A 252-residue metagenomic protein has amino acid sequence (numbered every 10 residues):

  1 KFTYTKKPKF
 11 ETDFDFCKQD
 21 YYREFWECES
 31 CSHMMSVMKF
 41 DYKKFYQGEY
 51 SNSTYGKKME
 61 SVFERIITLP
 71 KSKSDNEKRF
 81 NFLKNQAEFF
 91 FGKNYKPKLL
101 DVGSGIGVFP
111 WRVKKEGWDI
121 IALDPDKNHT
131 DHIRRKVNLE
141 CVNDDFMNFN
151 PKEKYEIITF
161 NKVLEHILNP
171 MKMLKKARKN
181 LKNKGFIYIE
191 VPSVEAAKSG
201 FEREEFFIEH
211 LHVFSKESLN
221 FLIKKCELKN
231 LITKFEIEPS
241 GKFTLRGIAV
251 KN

Functional and structural regions predicted by a protein language model:
K1, K216-K234, K251: A SAM-dependent methyltransferase catalytic signature shared across enzymes that methylate proteins
K1-N161, M171-L174, K234-E236, K242-N252: Conserved N-terminal segment of class I S-adenosyl-L-methionine
K7-F10, I189-L222: Short, glycine-/aromatic-enriched active-site segment of Class I SAM-dependent methyltransferases
I120, I187-I189: Hydrophobic/aromatic residues located in beta-strands of well-ordered beta-sheets within soluble catalytic
K162-H166: A short His-aromatic
L168-K172, S199: Short N-terminal helix/helix-N-cap motif within the alpha/beta-hydrolase-1
M171-F186: A short glycine-rich, Lys/Arg-flanked "PGG" loop and its adjoining helix->strand segment in the class I
S193, S240-G241: Short beta-strand->alpha-helix junction loop in the catalytic core of nucleotide-activated group-transfer enzymes
